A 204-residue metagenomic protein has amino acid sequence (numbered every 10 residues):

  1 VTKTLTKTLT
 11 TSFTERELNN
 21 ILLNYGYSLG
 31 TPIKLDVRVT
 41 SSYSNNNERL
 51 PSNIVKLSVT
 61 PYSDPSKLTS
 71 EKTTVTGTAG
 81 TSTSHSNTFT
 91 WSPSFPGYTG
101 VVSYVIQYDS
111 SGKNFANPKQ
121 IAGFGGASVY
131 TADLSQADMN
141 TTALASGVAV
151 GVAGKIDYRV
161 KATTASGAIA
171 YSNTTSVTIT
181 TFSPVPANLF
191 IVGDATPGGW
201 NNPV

Functional and structural regions predicted by a protein language model:
T6-E15, N20: N-terminus-biased targeting/localization segments
S12-R16, G26-I33, T40-V204: Insoluble glucan recognition modules
